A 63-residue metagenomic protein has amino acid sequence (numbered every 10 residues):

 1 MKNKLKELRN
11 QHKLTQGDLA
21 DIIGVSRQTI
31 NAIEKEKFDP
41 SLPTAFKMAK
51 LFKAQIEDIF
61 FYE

Functional and structural regions predicted by a protein language model:
N3-I22: Short basic helix-loop element that most often maps to the first helix and adjoining turn of HTH DNA-binding modules
L8, L42-P43: Short, Lys/Arg-enriched C-terminal cap helix and immediately downstream tail that follows
Q11, F61-E63: Short, charged recognition helix plus adjacent turn of helix-turn-helix-like nucleic-acid-binding domains
G17, Q28, E57: Residues within helix-turn-helix
V25-F38: Recognition helix of helix-turn-helix/homeodomain-like DNA-binding domains that insert into the DNA major groove
T44-D58: DNA major-groove recognition helix of helix-turn-helix/homeodomain DNA-binding modules
